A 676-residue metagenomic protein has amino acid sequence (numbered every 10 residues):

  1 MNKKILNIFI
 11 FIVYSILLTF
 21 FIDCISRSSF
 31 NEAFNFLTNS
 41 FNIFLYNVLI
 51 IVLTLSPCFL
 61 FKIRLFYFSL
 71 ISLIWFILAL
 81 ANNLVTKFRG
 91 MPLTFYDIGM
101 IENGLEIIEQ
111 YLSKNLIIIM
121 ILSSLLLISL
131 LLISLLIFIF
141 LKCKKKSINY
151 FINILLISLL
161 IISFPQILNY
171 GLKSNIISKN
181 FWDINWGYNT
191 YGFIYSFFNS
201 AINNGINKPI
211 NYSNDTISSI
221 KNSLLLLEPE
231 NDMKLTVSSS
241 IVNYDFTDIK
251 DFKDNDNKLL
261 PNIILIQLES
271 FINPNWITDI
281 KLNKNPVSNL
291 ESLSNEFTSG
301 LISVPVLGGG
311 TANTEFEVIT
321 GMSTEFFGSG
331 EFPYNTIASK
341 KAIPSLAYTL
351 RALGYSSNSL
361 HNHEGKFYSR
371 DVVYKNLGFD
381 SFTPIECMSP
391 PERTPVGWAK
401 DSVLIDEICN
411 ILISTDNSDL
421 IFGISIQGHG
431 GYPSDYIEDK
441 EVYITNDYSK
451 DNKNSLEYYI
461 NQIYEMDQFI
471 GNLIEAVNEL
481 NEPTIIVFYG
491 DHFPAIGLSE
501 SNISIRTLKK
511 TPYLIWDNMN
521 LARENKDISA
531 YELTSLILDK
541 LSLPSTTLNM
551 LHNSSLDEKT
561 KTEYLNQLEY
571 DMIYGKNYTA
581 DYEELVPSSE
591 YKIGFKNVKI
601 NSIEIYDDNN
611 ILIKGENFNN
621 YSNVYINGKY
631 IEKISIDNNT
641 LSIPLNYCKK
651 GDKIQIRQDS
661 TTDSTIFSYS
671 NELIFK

Functional and structural regions predicted by a protein language model:
M1-Y191, Y195-S196, K650-K653: Transmembrane and membrane-interface helices of multi-pass, inner-membrane envelope-modifying transferases
N2, I10, G187, S213 (+3 more regions): Intrinsic-disorder-associated interaction segments
F21, G104, I108, I194-A201 (+5 more regions): Generic structural signal of hydrophobic/aromatic residues within well-ordered alpha-helices of folded domains
S28-S40, I63, N115, S147 (+5 more regions): Alpha-helix capping and helix-coil boundary motifs
R89, Y96-Q110, S196, S200-N204 (+5 more regions): Short alpha-helical interface patches
S113, D232-K234, F667-S670: Membrane-proximal envelope biogenesis segments
Q166-L265: Membrane-interface segments at or immediately adjacent to transmembrane helices that form the boundary between
S239, D245-K258, L265-L268, I272-K676: Solvent-exposed soluble domains appended to multi-pass membrane proteins
